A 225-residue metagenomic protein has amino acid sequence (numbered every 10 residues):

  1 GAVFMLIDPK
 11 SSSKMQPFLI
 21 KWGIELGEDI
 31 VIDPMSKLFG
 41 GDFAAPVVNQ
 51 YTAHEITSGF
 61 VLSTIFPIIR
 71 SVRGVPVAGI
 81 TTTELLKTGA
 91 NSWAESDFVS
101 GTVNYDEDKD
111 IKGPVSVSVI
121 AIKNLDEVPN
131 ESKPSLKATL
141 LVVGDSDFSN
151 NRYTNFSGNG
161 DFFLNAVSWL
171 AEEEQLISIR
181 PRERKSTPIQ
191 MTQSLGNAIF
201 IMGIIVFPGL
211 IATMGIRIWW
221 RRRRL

Functional and structural regions predicted by a protein language model:
G1-Q175: Acidic, S/T/G-rich, low-cysteine, solvent-exposed domains in lumenal/extracellular/periplasmic regions of secretory
A44-P46, W169, I189-G196, I205 (+1 more regions): Alpha-helix boundary/capping detector
A138, G203-I204: C-terminal target-recognition/interaction regions appended to catalytic cores
F148, R152-Y153, S178-I201: Short, aromatic-rich amphipathic segments at membrane interfaces that lie adjacent to a transmembrane helix or signal
Q175-I179, I211: Intrinsically disordered or highly flexible coil/loop and linker segments, enriched in small and charged/polar residues
I204-I205, I211: Hydrophobic alpha-helical transmembrane segments of integral membrane proteins, especially lipid-exposed positions
I211-L225: Juxtamembrane interface at the cytosolic side of transmembrane helices
